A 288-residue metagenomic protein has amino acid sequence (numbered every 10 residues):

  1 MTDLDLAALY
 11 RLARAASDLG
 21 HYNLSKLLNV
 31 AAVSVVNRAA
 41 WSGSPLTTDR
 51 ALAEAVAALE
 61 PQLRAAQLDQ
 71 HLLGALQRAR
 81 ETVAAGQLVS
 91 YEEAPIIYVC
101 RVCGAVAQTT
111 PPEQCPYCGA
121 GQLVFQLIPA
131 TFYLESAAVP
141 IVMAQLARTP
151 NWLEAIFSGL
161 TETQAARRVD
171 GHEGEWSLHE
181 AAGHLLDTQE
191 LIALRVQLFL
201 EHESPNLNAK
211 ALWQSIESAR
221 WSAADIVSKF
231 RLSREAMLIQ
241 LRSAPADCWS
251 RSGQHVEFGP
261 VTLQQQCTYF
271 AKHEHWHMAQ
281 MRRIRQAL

Functional and structural regions predicted by a protein language model:
M1-S42, P150, E154, R234: General detector of N-terminal leader/presequence modules that precede the first folded domain
L6, V36, S42, I128-F199: Long, charge-rich boundary regions
A40-W41, T47-E81, V99, W152-L160 (+2 more regions): Acidic/histidine-rich alpha-helical segments that form the ligand environment of transition-metal centers
A58-I97, T109, Q122-P129, A165-A211 (+1 more regions): Short, contiguous alpha-helical
C100-C103, C115-C118: Short cysteine-rich clusters marking metal-coordination/redox-active sites
A130-Y133, A211-A219: A short small-residue
L146, L178, A223-F230, C267-F270: Hydrophobic packing residues in well-ordered alpha-helices of helical domains and bundles
